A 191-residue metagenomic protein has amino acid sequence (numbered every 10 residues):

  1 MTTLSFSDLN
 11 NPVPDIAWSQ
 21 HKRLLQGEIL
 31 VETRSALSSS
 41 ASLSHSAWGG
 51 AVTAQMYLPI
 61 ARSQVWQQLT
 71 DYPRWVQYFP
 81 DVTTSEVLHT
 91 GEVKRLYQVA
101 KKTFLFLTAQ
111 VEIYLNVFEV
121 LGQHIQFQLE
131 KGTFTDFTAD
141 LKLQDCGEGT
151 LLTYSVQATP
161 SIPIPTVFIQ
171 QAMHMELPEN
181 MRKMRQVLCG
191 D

Functional and structural regions predicted by a protein language model:
T2-G91: Hydrophobic ligand-binding cavity/cleft-lining segments
T2-P14, Q157-D191: A conserved amphipathic terminal alpha-helix motif
T53-M56, V82-E86, E112-F118, T138-D145: Hydrophobic/aromatic beta-strand elements that line small-molecule binding cavities or substrate pockets in beta-rich
L58-R62, A100-F104, E119-L121, T133-T135 (+2 more regions): Beta-strand elements of well-folded, non-transmembrane domains
P59-S63, V87-V93, F118-Q123, K142-L151: A short, structured loop/turn motif at beta-sheet edges
V65-L69, W75, V117, L152-Y154 (+1 more regions): Hydrophobic pocket/interface hotspot
E86-H89, Y97-A109: Helix-adjacent hinge/juxtasegments
Q128-M175, E179: Beta-strand/loop substructures that line and gate deep hydrophobic ligand-binding cavities in soluble
